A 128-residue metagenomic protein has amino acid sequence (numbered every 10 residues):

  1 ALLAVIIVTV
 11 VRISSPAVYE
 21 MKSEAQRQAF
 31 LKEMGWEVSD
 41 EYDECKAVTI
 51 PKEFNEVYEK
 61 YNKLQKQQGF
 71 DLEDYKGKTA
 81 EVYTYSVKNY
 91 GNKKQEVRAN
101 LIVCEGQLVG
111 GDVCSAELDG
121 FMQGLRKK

Functional and structural regions predicted by a protein language model:
A1-L3, E20, E44, G106-Q107: Proteins with a high burden of low-complexity, intrinsically disordered sequence enriched in S/T/G/P/A and R, requiring
A1-R12: Hydrophobic membrane-insertion alpha-helices, especially the h-region of bacterial N-terminal signal peptides
A4, M21-A25, N55: Low-complexity, intrinsically disordered regions enriched in charged/polar residues
R12-Q28: Ser/Thr/Pro/Gly-rich low-complexity linker/stalk segments immediately outside membranes or between
E33-K94: Mature extracytoplasmic domains of secretory-pathway proteins
Y75-K128: Extracytoplasmic electrostatic interaction patches
